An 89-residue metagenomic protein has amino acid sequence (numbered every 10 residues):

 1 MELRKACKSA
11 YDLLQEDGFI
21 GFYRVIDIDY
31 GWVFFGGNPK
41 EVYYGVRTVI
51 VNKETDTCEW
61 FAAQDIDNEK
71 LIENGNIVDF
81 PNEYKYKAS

Functional and structural regions predicted by a protein language model:
M1-I20, E83: Short, non-transmembrane alpha-helical segments in secretory-pathway proteins
E2, L14-D17, D27, E41 (+1 more regions): Compositionally biased, low-complexity repeat tracts
E2, Y11, D27-I28, V33-F35 (+1 more regions): Residue-level signal for well-ordered alpha-helical segments
F19-K53, C58: Exposed beta-strand-loop-beta-strand "reactive/processing" segments of non-cytosolic proteins
Y30, A63, N82: Residues that form or immediately flank small-molecule/cofactor binding pockets and catalytic motifs
N52-D79: A short, surface-exposed interaction/processing loop segment used at functional sites
Y84-S89: Short acidic DE-rich linear segments
